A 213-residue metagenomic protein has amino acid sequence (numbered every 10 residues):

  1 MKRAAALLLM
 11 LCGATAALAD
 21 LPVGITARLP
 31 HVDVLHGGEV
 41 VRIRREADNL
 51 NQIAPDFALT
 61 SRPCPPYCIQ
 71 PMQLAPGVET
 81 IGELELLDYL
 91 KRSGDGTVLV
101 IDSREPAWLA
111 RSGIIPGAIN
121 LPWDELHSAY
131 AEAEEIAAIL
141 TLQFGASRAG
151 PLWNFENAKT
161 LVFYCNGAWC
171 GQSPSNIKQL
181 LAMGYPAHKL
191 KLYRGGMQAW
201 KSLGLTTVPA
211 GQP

Functional and structural regions predicted by a protein language model:
A5-A14: Bacterial N-terminal signal peptides
A17-S112, P213: Flexible, polar/low-complexity N-terminal or interdomain linker segments that lie immediately upstream of folded
E83, Y89-K159: Mid-length scaffold segments of soluble, non-membrane domains
E85-D88, E125, Q172-S175, Q179: Extracytoplasmic/secreted proteins, especially bacterial periplasmic and envelope-associated proteins
E105-W108, E125-S128, G167-G171, G196-W200: Solvent-exposed loop/turn segments at secondary-structure junctions within structured extracellular/periplasmic domains
R111-I114, A133, S173-I177, L203-G204: Short, solvent-exposed loop/turn and secondary-structure capping segments
L140-M197: Catalytic cysteine-centered active loop of the rhodanese-like fold, especially the PTP/DSP P-loop
L203-P213: Active-site neighborhoods of enzymes that stabilize oxyanions during catalysis
